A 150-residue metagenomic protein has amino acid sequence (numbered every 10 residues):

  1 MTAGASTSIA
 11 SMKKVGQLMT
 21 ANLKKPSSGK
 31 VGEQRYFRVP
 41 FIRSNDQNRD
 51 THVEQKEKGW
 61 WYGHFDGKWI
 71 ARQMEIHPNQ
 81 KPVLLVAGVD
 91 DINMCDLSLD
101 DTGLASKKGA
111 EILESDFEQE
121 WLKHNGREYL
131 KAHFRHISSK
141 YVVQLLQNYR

Functional and structural regions predicted by a protein language model:
M1-T2, W61, D66-K68, M74-H77 (+3 more regions): Solvent-exposed, charged interface segments at domain starts and junctions
A3, V15, S28-V31, K58 (+6 more regions): Feature targets compositionally biased, intrinsically disordered low-complexity regions with long contiguous runs
A3-W60: Negatively charged, low-complexity tracts enriched in Asp/Glu with abundant Ser/Thr
T7, M19, G32-R35, D66 (+4 more regions): Polar low-complexity intrinsically disordered regions enriched in Ser/Thr and small residues
F41-I42, R49-T51, K58-D90: Short helix/strand-capping turn motifs
L84-N93, R135-Y149: Intrinsic, low-complexity terminal and presequence regions
M94-V142: Short, compact, well-ordered microdomains
